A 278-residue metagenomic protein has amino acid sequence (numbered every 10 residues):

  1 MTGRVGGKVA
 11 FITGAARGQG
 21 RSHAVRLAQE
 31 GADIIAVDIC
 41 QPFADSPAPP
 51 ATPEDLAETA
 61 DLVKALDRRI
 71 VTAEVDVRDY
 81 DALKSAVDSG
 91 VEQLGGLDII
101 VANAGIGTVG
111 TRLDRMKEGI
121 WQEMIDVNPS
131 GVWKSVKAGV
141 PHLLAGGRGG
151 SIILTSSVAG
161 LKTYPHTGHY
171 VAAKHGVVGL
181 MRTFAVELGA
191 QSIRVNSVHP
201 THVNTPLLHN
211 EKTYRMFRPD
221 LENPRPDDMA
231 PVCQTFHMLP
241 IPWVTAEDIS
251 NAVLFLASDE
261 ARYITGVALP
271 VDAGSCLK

Functional and structural regions predicted by a protein language model:
G3-I39: Canonical Rossmann dinucleotide-binding motif of NAD(H)/NADP(H)-dependent dehydrogenases/reductases, specifically
G110, K162, T235-F236, P240-I241 (+2 more regions): Short C-terminal tail/terminal secondary-structure segment of NAD(P)H-dependent dehydrogenase/reductase domains
T111-L113, K117-I125, C233: Substrate-binding pocket helix/loop in short-chain dehydrogenase/reductase
V136, A173, M181: Active-site helix of classical SDR
S157: Residue(s) in the substrate-gating loop at a strand-loop-helix junction that position the organic substrate next
G189, R194, I264-G266: Short, small/polar-rich loop/turn modules that mediate ligand/substrate recognition or access, typified
M216-E247: Catalytic Tyr-x(3-8)-Lys segment
